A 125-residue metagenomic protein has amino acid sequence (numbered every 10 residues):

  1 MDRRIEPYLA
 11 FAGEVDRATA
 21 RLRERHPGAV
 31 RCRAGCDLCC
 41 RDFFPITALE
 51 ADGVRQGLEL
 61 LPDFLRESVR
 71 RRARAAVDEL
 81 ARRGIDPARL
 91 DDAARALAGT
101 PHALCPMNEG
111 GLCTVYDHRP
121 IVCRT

Functional and structural regions predicted by a protein language model:
M1-T125: Hydrophobic scaffolds flanking metal-cofactor catalytic centers in soluble metalloenzymes
